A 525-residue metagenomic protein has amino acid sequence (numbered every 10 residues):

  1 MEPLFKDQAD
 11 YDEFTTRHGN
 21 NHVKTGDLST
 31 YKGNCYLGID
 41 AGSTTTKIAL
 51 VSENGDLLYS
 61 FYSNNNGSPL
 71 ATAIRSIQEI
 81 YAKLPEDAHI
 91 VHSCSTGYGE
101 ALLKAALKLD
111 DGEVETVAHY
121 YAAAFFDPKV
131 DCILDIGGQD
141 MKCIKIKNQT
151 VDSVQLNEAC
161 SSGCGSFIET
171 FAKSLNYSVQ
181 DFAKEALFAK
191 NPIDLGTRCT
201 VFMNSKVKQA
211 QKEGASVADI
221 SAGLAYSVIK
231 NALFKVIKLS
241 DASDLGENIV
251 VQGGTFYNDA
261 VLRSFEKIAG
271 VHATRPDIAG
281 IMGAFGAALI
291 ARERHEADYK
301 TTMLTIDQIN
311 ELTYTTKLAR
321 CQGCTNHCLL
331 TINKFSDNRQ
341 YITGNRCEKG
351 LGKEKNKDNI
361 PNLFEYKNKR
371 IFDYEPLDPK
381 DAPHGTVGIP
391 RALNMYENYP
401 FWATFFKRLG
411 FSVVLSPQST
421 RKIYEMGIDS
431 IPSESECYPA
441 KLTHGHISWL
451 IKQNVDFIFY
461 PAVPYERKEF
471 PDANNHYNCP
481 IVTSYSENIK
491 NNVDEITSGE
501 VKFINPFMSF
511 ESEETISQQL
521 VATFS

Functional and structural regions predicted by a protein language model:
E13-T25, G223-G246: Phosphate/ATP-binding catalytic cores across multiple sugar-kinase/actin-like superfamilies, primarily ASKHA
R17-K32, E100-G137, K142-Q149, S240 (+3 more regions): Conserved phosphate-binding catalytic cores of ATP/NTP-utilizing and phosphoryl-transfer enzymes
G26-N54, V130-K147, C324, L329-N333: Gly/Thr-rich phosphate-binding beta-strand-loop-beta motif of the actin/hexokinase/Hsp70
I39-A71, R75-E79, V154, E158-C160: Short glycine-rich, Thr/Ser-proximal phosphate-binding strand/loop in the N-terminal lobe of ATP-dependent enzymes
T96-G99, S227, S243-E266, A279-G280 (+1 more regions): Glycine-rich phosphate-binding loops at beta-strand->alpha-helix junctions
D110-T116, E266-F285, F411-K422: Conserved phosphate-binding/catalytic loops in two-lobed NTP-binding clefts
C160-I168, L175, D277-I278, H295-S525: An N-terminal assembly and electron-transfer interface module characteristic of large anaerobic redox and radical
S205-F234: Adenine-nucleotide phosphate-binding core of ATP-dependent small-molecule kinases
